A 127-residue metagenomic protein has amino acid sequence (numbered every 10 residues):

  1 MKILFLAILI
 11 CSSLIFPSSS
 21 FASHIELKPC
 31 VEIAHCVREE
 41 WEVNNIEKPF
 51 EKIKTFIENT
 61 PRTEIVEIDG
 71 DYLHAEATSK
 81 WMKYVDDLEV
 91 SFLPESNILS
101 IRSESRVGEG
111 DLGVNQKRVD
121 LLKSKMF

Functional and structural regions predicted by a protein language model:
M1-F5: Positively charged n-region of N-terminal signal peptides that target proteins for export
L6-I15: Bacterial N-terminal signal peptides
P17-F127: Ser/Thr-rich, low-complexity intrinsically disordered terminal regions
